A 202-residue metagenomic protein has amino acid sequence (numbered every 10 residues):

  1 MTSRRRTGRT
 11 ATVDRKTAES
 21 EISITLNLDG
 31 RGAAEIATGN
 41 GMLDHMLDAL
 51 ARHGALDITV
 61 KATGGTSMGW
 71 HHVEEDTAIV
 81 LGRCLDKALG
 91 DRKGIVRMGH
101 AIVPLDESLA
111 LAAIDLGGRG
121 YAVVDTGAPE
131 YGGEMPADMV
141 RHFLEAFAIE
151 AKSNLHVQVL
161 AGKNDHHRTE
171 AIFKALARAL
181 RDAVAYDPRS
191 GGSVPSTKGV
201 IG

Functional and structural regions predicted by a protein language model:
T2-G202: Polyanion-binding surfaces on beta-sheet-dominated domains and ring/shell assemblies
